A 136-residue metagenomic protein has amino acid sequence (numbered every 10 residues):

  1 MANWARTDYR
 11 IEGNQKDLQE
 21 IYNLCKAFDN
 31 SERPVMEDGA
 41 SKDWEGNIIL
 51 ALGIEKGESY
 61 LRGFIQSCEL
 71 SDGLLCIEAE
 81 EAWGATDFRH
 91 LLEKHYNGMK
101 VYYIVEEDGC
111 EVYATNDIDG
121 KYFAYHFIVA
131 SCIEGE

Functional and structural regions predicted by a protein language model:
M1-N30: Short, extreme N-terminal segment that most often corresponds to the first beta-strand
C25, G39-E136: Charged interaction segments
V35: Pyridoxal 5′-phosphate
